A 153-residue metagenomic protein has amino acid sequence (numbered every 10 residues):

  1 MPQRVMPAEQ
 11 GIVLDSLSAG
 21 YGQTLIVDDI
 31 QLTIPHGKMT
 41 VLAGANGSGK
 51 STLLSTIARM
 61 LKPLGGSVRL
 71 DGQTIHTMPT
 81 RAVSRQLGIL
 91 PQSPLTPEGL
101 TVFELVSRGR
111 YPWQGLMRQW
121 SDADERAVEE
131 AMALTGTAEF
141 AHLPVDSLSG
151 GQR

Functional and structural regions predicted by a protein language model:
I12, V27-D29: Conserved structural motif at the start of ABC-family nucleotide-binding domains
T24-L25, R81: Short coil-to-beta microelement around the adenine-binding A-loop and adjacent beta1/P-loop entry of ABC ATPase
A43-A45: The feature captures the beta-strand-to-loop junction immediately N-terminal to the Walker
A58: Helix-to-loop junction immediately C-terminal to a conserved catalytic motif
G66-T74, V83: Conserved ABC transporter NBD signature motif
S107, D122-F140: Conserved ABC ATPase "signature" region
Q119-W120, P144-L148, Q152: Conserved ABC ATPase signature
